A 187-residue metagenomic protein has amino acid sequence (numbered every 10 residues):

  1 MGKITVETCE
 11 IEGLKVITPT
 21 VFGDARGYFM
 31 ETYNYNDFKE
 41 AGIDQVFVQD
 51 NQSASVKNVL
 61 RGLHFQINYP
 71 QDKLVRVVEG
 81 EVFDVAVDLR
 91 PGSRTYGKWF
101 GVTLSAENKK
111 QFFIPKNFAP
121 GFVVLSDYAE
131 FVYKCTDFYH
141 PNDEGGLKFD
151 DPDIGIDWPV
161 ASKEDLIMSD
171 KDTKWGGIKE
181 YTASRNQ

Functional and structural regions predicted by a protein language model:
M1-E107, S126-Y128, C135-Q187: Non-catalytic, conserved peripheral segments adjacent to functional cores
F112, P120-L125, Y133: Short beta-strand His + acidic residue motifs that chelate non-heme Fe in jelly-roll/DSBH and cupin folds
